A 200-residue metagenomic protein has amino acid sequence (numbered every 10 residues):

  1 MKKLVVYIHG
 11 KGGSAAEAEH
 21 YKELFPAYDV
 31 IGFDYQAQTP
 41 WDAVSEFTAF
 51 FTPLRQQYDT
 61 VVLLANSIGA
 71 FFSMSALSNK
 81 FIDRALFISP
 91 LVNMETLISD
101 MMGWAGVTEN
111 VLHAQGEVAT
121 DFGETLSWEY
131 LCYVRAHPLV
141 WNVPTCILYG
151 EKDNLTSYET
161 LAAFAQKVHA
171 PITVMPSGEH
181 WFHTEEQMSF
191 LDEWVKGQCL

Functional and structural regions predicted by a protein language model:
M1-T39: Short, surface-exposed "cap/lid" segments of acyl-processing enzymes
L4, T60-V62, R84: Structural motif
V6-K11, L64, I88, L148: Short hydrophobic segments within beta-strands
S14, A18-K22, S73, L161 (+1 more regions): Short, highly selective alpha-helical patches that border small-molecule cofactor pockets in redox/cofactor-processing
G32-R55: Catalytic nucleophile-loop/oxyanion-hole region of alpha/beta-hydrolase and closely related hydrolase-like folds
L64-S73: Gly/Ala-rich beta-loop-alpha elbow adjacent to hydrolase catalytic centers
A76-L77: Aromatic pocket-lining residues of Rossmann-like dinucleotide-binding sites
F81-A163, K167-L200: The alpha/beta-hydrolase serine catalytic core
